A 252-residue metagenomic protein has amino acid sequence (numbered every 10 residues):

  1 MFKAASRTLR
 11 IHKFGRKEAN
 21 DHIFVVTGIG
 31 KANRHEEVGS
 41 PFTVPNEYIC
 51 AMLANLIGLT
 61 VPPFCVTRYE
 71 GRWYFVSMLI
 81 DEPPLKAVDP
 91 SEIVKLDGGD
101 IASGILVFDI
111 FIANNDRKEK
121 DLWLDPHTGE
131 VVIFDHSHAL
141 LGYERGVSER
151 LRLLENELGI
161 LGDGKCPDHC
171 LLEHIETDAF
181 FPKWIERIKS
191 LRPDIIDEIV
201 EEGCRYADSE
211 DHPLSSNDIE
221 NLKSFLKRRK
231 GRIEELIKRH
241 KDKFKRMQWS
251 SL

Functional and structural regions predicted by a protein language model:
M1-K86, N114: Conserved ATP-binding subdomain of kinase catalytic cores across diverse folds
F14-A19, F111-T128, C170-D178: A short, terminal or domain-edge coil/loop segment
S40-T43, D97-I101, S215, L226: Aromatic-acidic/polar surface patches that form glycan- and anion
P45, I49, S103-L106, R117 (+1 more regions): Short, well-structured alpha-helical interface segments that form or flank functional binding sites
A87-E92: AlphaC helix of the protein kinase catalytic domain
I93-G146: Conserved kinase catalytic-core segment
V131-L252: C-terminal catalytic region of ATP-dependent kinase domains
